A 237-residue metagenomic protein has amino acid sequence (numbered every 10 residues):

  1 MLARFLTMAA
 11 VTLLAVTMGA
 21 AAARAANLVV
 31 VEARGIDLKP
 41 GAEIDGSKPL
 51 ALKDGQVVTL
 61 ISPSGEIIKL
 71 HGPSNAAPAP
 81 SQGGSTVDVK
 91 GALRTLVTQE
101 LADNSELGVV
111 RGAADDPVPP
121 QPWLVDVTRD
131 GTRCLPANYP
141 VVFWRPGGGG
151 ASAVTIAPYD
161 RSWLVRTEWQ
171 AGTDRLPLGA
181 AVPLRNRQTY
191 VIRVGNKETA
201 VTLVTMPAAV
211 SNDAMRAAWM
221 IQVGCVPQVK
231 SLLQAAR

Functional and structural regions predicted by a protein language model:
M8-T17: Bacterial N-terminal signal peptides
G19-A25: Sec/Tat signal peptide C-region and signal peptidase I cleavage site
A25-E43, P49, D54, S64-P140: Flexible, surface-exposed loop/linker segments and immediately adjacent secondary-structure boundaries
G55, P146-S152: Short proline/glycine-enriched turn/loop motifs at strand-loop junctions of beta-rich domains
N138-G148: Short edge beta-strand/loop segments characteristic of extracellular beta-sandwich folds
G147, N196-R237: Extended, polar beta-sheet/loop recognition surfaces of beta-rich domains that mediate binding to diverse ligands
Y159-L178: Solvent-exposed serine/threonine-rich low-complexity stretches and specific carbohydrate-binding patches
G179-V191: Surface-exposed, short loops/turns at beta-strand junctions within beta-sandwich domains
